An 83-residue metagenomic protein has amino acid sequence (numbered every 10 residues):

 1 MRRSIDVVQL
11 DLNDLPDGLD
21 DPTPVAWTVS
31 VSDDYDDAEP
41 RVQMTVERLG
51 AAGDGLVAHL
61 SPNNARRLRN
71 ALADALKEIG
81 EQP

Functional and structural regions predicted by a protein language model:
M1-P83: Positively charged, low-complexity terminal tracts and the immediately adjacent first secondary-structure elements
